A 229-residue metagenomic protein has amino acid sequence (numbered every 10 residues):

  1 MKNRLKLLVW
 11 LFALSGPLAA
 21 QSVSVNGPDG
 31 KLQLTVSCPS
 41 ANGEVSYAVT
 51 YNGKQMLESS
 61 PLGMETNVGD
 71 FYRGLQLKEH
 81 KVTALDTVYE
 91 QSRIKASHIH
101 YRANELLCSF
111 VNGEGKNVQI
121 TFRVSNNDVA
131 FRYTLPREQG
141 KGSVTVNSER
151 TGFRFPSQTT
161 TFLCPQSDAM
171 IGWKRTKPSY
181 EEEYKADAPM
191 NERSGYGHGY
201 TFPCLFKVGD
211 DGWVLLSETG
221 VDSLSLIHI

Functional and structural regions predicted by a protein language model:
M1, I227-I229: Intervening/peripheral non-core polypeptide segments
M1-S22: Bacterial Sec-dependent N-terminal signal peptides
S24-I227: N-terminal accessory beta-strand-rich subdomains and adjacent acidic, glycine-rich linkers that precede catalytic cores
